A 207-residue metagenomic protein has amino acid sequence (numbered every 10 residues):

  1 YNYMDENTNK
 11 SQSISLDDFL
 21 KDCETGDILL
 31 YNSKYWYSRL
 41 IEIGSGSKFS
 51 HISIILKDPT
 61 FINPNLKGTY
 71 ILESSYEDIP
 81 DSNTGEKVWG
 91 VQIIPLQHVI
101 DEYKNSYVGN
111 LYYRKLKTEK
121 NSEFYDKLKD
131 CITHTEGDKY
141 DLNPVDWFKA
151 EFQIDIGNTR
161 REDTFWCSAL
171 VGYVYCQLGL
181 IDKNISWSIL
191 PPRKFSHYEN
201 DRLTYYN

Functional and structural regions predicted by a protein language model:
Y1-N207: Cysteine-nucleophile amide-bond enzymes
